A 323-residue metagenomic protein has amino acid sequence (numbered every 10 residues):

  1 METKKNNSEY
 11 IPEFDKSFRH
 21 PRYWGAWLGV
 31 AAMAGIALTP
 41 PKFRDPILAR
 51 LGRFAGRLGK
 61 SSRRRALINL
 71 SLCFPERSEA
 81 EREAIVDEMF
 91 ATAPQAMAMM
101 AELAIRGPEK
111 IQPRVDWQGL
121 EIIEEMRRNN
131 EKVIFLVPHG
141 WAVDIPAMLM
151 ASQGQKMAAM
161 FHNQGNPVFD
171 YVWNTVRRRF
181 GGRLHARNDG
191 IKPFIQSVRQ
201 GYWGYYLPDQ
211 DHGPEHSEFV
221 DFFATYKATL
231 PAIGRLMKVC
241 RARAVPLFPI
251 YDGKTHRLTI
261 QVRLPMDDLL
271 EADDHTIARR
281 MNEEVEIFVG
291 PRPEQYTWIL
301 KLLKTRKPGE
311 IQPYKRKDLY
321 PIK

Functional and structural regions predicted by a protein language model:
E2-R19, E83-D87, E124-R128, S152 (+1 more regions): Non-catalytic C-terminal accessory region of glycerolipid acyltransferases and related lyso-lipid remodeling enzymes
E2-V137, D170-V172, G181, K323: Membrane-anchoring hydrophobic helices of lipid-metabolizing enzymes
A31, R65, E121, I145 (+4 more regions): Short Gly/charged-rich anion-binding patches and loops
N129-N188, P214-D221, T225, T255: Catalytic core of membrane glycerolipid acyltransferases/transacylases, capturing the structured, soluble-facing
